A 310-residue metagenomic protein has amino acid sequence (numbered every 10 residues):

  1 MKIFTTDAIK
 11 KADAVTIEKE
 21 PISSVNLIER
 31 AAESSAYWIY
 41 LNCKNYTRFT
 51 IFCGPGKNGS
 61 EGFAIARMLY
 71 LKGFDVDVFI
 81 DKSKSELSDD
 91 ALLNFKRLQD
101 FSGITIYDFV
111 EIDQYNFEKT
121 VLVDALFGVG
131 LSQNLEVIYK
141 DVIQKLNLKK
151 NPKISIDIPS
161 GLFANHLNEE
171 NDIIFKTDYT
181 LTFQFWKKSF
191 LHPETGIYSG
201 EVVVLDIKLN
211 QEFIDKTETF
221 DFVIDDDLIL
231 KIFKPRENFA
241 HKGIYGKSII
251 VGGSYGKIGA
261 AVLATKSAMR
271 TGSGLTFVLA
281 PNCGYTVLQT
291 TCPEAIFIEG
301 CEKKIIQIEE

Functional and structural regions predicted by a protein language model:
M1-V78, S88, Y179, L191-E310: Small-residue (G/A/S/T)-rich helix-start motifs and N-terminal tracts that mark the onset
K2-F4, D81, R97-D100, G128-G130 (+4 more regions): Short linear motifs at secondary-structure transitions and domain/linker junctions
A36-L126, N134-I156: Nucleotide and nucleotide-moiety/phosphate-recognizing core
K82, V110, Q184, D206-K208 (+1 more regions): Residues at the C-termini of beta-strands that transition into short coil/loop
L92-F95, E169-E170, T291-A295: Short low-complexity, flexible loop/linker segments enriched in glycine and/or proline with clustered acidic
G103-F109, E136, G161-N165, I229-K234: Short gly/ser/thr-rich secondary-structure transition/capping motifs
K119-V121, L126-E218: Internal gly/pro-rich beta-alpha loop/helix module that stabilizes soluble enzyme cofactors or their anionic handles
